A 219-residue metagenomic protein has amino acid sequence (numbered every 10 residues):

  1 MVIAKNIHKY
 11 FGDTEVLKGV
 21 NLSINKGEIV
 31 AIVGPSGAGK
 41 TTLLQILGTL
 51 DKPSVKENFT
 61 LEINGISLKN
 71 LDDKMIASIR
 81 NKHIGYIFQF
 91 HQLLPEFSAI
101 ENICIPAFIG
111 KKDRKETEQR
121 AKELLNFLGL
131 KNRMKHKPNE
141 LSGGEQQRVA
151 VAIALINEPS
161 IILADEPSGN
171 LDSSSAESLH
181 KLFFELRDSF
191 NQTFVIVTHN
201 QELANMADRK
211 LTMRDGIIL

Functional and structural regions predicted by a protein language model:
V33-P35: The feature captures the beta-strand-to-loop junction immediately N-terminal to the Walker
G48: Helix-to-loop junction immediately C-terminal to a conserved catalytic motif
F97-P106: Short coil-to-helix segment of the ABC ATPase nucleotide-binding domain corresponding to the Q-loop/switch region
K137-Q147: Conserved ABC ATPase signature
I156-S160: A short, proline-enriched helix->beta-strand linker immediately N-terminal to the Walker B motif in ABC-type P-loop
I162-D165: Catalytic Walker B motif of ABC-type/P-loop ATPase nucleotide-binding domains
